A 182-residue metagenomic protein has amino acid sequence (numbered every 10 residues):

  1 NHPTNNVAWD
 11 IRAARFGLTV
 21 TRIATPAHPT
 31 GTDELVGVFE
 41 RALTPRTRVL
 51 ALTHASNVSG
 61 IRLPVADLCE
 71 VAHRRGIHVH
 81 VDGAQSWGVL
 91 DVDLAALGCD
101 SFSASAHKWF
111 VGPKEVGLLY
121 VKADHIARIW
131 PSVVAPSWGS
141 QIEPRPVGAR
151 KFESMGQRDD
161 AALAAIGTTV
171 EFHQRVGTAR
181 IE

Functional and structural regions predicted by a protein language model:
N1-E182: Pyridoxal 5′-phosphate
